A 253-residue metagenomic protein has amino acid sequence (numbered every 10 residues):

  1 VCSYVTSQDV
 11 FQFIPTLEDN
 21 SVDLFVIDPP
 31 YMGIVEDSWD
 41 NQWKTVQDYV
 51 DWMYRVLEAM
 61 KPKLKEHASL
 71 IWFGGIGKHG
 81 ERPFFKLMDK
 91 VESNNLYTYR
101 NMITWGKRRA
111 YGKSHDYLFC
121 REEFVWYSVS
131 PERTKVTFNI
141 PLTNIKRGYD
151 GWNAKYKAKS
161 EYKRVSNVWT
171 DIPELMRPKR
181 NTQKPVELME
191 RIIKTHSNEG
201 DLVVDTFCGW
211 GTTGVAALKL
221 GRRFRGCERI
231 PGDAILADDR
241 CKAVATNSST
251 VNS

Functional and structural regions predicted by a protein language model:
V1, D238-N252: Short, conserved SAM-binding/catalytic segment of Class I S-adenosyl-L-methionine-dependent methyltransferases
V1-L236: Core catalytic lobe of class I
